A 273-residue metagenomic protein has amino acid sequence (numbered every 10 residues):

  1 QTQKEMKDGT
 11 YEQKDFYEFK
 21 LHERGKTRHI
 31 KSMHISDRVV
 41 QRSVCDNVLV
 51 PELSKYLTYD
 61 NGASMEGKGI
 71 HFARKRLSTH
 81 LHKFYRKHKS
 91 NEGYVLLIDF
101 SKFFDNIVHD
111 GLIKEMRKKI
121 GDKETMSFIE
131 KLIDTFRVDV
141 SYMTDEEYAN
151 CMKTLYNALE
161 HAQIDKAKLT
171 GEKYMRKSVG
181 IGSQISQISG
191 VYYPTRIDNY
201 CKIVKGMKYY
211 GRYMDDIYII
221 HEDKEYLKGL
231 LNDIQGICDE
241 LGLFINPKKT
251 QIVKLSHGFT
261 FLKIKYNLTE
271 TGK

Functional and structural regions predicted by a protein language model:
Q1-D8: Non-catalytic, polymerase-adjacent accessory regions of viral genome-replication enzymes
D15: Extended, charge-enriched "interface" segments that sit outside catalytic cores
T27-G62, D165-A167, G171, M175: Glycine/proline-rich, flexible active-site/cofactor-binding loop segments that harbor closely spaced acidic
D37-R42, D46, H71, K75 (+6 more regions): Non-catalytic, well-ordered alpha-helical scaffold segments
V48-V108: Active-site-proximal segment of RNA-dependent polymerases
H80, K87-M214, Y218-D233, V253: Conserved polymerase palm-domain catalytic core
Y209-R212, I219-K273: Polymerase palm active-site segment centered on the conserved acidic dipeptide of motif C
